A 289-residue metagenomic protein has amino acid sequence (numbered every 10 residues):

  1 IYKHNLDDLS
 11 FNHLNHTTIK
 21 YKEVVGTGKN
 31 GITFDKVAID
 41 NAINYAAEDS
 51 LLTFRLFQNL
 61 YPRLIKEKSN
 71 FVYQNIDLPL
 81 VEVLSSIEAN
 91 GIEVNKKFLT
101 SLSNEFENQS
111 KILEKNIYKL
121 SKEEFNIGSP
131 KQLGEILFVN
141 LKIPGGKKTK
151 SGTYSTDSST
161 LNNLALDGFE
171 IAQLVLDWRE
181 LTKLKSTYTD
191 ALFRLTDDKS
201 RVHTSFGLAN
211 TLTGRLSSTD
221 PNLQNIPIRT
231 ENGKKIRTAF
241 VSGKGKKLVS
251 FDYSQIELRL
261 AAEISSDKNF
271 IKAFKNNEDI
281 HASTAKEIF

Functional and structural regions predicted by a protein language model:
I1-H13, T17-G233, V241, G245-K247 (+3 more regions): Conserved "right-hand" nucleotidyltransferase catalytic core of DNA-directed polymerases
I127, F251, K272-K275: Conserved, non-catalytic sequence blocks in retroelement Pol enzymes and Pol-derived host proteins
L260: Active/ligand-binding-proximal structured segments within catalytic/core domains that scaffold catalytic residues
I264: A small-molecule sensor/coupling module
N276-F289: Generic long, charged, amphipathic alpha-helical segments
